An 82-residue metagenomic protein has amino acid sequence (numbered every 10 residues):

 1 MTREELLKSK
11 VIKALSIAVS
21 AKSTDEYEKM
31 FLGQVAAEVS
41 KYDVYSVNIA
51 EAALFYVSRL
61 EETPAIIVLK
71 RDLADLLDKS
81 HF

Functional and structural regions predicted by a protein language model:
M1-E28, A74-H81: Short terminal alpha-helical segments
R3, S20, T24, F31 (+2 more regions): Non-transmembrane, amphipathic alpha-helical segments
L7-V11, F31, I49, A53: Structural recognition of alpha-solenoid helical scaffolds
M30-Q34, F55, L69-L77, F82: A composition-driven surface/loop motif
L32-Y42: Amphipathic alpha-helical segments that form the core helices of the histone-fold
K41-D72: Short, charged early-sequence alpha-helical segments and their helix-coil boundaries
